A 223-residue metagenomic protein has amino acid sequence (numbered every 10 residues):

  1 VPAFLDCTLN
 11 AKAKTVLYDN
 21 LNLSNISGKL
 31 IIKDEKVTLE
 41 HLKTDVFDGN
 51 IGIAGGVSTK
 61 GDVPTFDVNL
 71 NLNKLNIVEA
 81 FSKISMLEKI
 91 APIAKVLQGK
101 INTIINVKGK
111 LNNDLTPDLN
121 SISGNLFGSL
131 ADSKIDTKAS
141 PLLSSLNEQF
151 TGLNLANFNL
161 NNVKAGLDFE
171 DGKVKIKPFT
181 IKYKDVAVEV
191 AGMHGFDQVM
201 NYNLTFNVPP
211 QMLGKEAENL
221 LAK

Functional and structural regions predicted by a protein language model:
P2-K223: Small-residue helix/turn framework positions
